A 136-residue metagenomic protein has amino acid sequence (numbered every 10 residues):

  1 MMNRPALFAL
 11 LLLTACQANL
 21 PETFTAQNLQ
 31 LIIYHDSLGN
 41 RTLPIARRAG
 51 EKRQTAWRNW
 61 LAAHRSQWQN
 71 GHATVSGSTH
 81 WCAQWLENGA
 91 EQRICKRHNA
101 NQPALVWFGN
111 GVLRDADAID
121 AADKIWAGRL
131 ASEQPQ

Functional and structural regions predicted by a protein language model:
M1-T14: Sec-dependent bacterial lipoprotein signal peptides
C16-Q136: Function-determining sites in protein domains
